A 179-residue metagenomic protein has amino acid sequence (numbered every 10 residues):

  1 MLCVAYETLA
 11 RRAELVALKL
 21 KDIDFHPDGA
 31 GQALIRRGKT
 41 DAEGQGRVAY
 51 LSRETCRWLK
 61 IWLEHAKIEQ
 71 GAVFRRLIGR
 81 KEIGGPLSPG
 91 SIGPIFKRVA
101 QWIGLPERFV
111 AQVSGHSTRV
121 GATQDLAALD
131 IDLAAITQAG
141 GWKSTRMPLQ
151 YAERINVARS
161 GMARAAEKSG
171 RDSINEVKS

Functional and structural regions predicted by a protein language model:
M1, A5, L126-A127: Short helix-to-turn junction characteristic of helix-turn-helix DNA-binding domains, especially the helix
A5-G29, L133-Q138: Short, charged phosphate-coordinating catalytic segments
L9, L15, I35, F74 (+4 more regions): Mobile genetic element proteins and their domesticated derivatives, centered on retroelements and DNA transposons
H26-I83, G90-V99: Basic, alpha-helical nucleic-acid-contacting "clamp/cap" segments
I61-W62, A122, W142, Y151: Conserved hydrophobic/aromatic "anchor" residues that stabilize well-ordered secondary structure elements
I68-E69, G93-Q138, T145, V157: Short, basic (Lys/Arg/His-rich) helix/loop patches that form interaction surfaces in the mid-to-C-terminal regions
G140-A165: Catalytic-site neighborhood detector that most strongly recognizes the C-terminal catalytic loop/helix of tyrosine
A165-S179: C-terminal secondary-structure termini that scaffold catalytic or DNA-interacting sites
